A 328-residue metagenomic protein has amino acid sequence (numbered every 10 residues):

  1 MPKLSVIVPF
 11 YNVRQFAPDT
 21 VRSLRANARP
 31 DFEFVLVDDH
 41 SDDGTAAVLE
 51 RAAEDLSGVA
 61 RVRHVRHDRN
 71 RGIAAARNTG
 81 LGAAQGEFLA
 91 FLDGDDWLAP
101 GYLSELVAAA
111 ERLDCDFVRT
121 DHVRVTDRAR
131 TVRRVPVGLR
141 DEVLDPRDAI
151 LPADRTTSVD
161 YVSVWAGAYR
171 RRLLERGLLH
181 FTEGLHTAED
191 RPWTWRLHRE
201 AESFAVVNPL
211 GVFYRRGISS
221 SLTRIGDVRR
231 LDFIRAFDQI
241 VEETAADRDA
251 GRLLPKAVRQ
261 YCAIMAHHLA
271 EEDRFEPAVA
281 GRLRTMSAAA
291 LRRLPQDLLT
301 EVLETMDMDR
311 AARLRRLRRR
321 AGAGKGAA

Functional and structural regions predicted by a protein language model:
M1, S41, E54, T156 (+8 more regions): Short, intrinsically disordered/low-complexity patches at protein termini and at juxtamembrane boundaries
M1-D232: Nucleotide-sugar donor-binding/catalytic module of glycosyltransferases that assemble extracellular/cell-envelope
D31, D273-A328: Membrane-interface aromatic/basic loop that binds lipid-linked glycans or pyrophosphate carriers, typified by
H67, I73, A108, C115 (+4 more regions): General helical secondary-structure elements
P209-G217, T223-G251, M265-H267, D273-L294: Catalytic core of nucleotide-sugar-dependent glycosyltransferases
D249-Q260: Residues within HEAT/ARM-like alpha-solenoid scaffolds
V258-H268: P-loop NTPase catalytic cores that bind/hydrolyze ATP
